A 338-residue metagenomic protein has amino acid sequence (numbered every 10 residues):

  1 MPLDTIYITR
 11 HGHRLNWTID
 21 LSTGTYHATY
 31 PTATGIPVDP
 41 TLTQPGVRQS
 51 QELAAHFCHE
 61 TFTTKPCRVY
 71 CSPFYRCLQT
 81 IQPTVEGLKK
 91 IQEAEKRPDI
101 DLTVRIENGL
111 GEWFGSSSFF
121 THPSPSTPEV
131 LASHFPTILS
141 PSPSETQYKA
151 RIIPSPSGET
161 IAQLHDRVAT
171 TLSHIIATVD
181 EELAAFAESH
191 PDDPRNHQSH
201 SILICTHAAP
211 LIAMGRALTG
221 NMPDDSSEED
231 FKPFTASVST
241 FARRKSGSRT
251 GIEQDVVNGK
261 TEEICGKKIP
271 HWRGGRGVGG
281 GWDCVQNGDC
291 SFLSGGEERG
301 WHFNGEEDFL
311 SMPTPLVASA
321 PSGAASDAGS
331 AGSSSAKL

Functional and structural regions predicted by a protein language model:
M1-T5, W113-S126, D192-D193, H197-H200 (+1 more regions): Acidic, low-complexity terminal tails and accessory targeting/binding regions of phosphate-metabolizing enzymes
P2-I100, P156-V168: Active-site-proximal alpha-helix that buttresses catalytic centers in soluble enzyme cores
T5-T9, Y70, N196-H207: Beta-strand elements within well-structured catalytic alpha/beta cores of enzymes that handle phosphate/sulfate esters
T18-P31, F119-S126, S133-S144: Short, flexible, mixed-charge acidic loops at enzyme active sites
T64-P73, R105, F186, S201-C205: Short glycine-rich phosphate-binding loop at a beta-alpha junction
P73, Q92-S118, F231-F234: A short, structured active-site edge motif that brings together acidic residues
Q147-A169, A184-A187: Surface-exposed cleft-lining segments at the edges of enzyme active sites
T178-S199: Short helix/loop segment immediately N-terminal to the Walker
